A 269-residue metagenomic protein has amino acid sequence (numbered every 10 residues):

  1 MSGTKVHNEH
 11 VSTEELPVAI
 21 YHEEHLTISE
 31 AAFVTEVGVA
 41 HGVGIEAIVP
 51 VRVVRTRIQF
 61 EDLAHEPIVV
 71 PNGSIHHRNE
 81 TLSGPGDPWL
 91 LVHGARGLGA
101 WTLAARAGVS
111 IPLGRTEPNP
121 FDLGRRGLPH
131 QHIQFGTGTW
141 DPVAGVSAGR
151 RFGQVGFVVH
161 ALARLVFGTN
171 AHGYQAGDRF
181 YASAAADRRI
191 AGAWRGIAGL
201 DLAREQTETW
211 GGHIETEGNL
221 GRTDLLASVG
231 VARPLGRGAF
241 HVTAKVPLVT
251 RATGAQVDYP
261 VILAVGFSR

Functional and structural regions predicted by a protein language model:
M1-E30, D62-A64: Surface-exposed strand-loop-strand hairpins of Gram-negative outer-membrane beta-barrel proteins
M1-T4, P50-R52, A95, G108-P112 (+4 more regions): Outer-membrane beta-barrel pore domains and translocons
H7-T13, T169-R269: Outer membrane beta-barrel transmembrane domains
E23-A31, P85-W89, T139-V143, G177-Y181 (+3 more regions): Transmembrane beta-barrel architecture of outer-membrane proteins
A31-V39, A47, L90-G94, A107-V109 (+7 more regions): Residues on the lipid-exposed face of transmembrane beta-strands in outer-membrane beta-barrel proteins
G38, G44, W89, T102-A104 (+4 more regions): Membrane-spanning beta-strand positions in outer-membrane beta-barrel proteins
A40-G42, R52, G97-W101, F152-V155 (+3 more regions): Outer-membrane beta-barrel channels and translocator barrels
V54-A176, N219: Outer-membrane pore/translocation modules
